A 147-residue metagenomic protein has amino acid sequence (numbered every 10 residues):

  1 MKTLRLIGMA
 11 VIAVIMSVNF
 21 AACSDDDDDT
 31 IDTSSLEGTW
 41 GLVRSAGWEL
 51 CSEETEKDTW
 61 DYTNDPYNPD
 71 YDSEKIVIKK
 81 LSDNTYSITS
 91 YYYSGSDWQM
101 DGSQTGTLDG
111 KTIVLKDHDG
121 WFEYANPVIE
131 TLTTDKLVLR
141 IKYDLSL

Functional and structural regions predicted by a protein language model:
M1-A10: Bacterial N-terminal signal peptides that target proteins for export
T3, M16-V43: Bacterial Sec-dependent N-terminal signal peptides
L4, S34, W40, E56 (+2 more regions): N-terminal compositionally biased, intrinsically disordered segments and leader/signal-like regions
T30-I31, E56-N68, G95-D97: Short consensus segments that form the blades of beta-propeller domains, in both extracellular/periplasmic
D32-D61: Tryptophan-anchored aromatic micro-motifs
A46-C51, N68-R140: Contiguous, well-ordered beta-strand patches that form the walls/edges of small beta-barrel/beta-sandwich domains
L145-S146: Short glycine/acidic-enriched loop and turn motifs that connect beta-strands
